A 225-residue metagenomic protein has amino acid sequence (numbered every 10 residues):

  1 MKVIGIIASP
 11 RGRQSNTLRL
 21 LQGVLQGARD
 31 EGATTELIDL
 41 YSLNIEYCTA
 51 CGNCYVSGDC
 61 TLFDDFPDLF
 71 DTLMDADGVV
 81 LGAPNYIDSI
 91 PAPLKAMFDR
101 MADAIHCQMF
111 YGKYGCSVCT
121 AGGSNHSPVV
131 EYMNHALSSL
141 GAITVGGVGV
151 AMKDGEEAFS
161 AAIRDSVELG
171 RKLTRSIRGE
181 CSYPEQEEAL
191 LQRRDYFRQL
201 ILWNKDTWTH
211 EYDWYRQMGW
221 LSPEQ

Functional and structural regions predicted by a protein language model:
M1-A83, D88-A96, A102-D103, R164-T174 (+1 more regions): N-terminal beta1-alpha1-beta2 submodule of the flavodoxin-like/Rossmannoid cofactor-binding fold
S9-R11, V150-D154: A short, flexible beta-alpha/helix-coil linker loop
S15-N16, E156-S160: Short, solvent-exposed loop/turn segments at secondary-structure boundaries
A33-I38, F66-D71, M109-Y114, V129 (+2 more regions): Short C-terminal domain-edge/linker segments immediately following a structured domain
L43-E46, M152-E157: A short acidic, often aromatic-flanked loop/helix-cap motif at beta-alpha or helix-coil junctions that lines enzyme
A92, I105-A151, A158-A161: Short, glycine-/small-residue-rich phosphate/pyrophosphate-handling segment
